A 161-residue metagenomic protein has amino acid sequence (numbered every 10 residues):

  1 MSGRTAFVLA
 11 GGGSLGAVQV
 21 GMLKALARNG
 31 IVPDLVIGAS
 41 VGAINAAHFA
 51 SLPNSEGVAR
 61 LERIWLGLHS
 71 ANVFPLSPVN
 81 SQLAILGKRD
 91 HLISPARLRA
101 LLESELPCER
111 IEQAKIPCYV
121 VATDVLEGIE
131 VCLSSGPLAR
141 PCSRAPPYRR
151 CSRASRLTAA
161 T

Functional and structural regions predicted by a protein language model:
S2-L102, S134-S143: Patatin-like phospholipase
C108-T161: Active-site gating loop/helix substructures
